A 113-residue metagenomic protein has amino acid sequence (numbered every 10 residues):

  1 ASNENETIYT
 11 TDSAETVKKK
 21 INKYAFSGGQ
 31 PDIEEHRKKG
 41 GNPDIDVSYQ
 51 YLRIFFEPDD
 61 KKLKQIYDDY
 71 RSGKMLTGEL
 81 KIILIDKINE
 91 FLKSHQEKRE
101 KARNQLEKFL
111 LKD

Functional and structural regions predicted by a protein language model:
A1-D113: Conserved nucleotide- and phosphate/pyrophosphate-binding catalytic cores in adenylate/nucleotidyl-handling enzymes
